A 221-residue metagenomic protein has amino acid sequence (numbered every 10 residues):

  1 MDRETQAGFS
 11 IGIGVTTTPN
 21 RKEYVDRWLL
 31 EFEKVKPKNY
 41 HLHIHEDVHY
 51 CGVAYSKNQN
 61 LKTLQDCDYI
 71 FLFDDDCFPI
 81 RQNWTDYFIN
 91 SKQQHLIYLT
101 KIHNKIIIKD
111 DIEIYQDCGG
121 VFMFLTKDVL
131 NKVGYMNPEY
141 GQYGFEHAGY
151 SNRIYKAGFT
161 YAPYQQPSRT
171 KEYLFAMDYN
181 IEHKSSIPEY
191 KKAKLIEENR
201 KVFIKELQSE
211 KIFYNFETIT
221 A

Functional and structural regions predicted by a protein language model:
I11-R21: A conserved hydrophobic helix/loop-capping motif in glycosyltransferases and polysaccharide synthases
R27-N39: Short, acidic, metal-binding catalytic loop of nucleotide-sugar glycosyltransferases
V48-L64: Glycine-rich, basic loop-to-helix element that forms the pyrophosphate-binding segment of sugar-nucleotide handling
C67-F78: Short beta-strand-to-loop acidic/aromatic patch adjacent to the donor-nucleotide binding site
N83-T100: Conserved donor-nucleotide/metal-binding helix-loop-beta segment in metal-dependent transferases, i.e., the alpha-helix
I97-D111: Short beta-strand-to-loop element that shapes/binds the nucleotide-sugar donor at the catalytic cleft/hinge
I107-L125, Y143: A recurrent flexible, glycine/aromatic-enriched loop bordering the glycosyltransferase active site that acts as
G141-A221: C-terminal catalytic/acceptor-binding lobe
